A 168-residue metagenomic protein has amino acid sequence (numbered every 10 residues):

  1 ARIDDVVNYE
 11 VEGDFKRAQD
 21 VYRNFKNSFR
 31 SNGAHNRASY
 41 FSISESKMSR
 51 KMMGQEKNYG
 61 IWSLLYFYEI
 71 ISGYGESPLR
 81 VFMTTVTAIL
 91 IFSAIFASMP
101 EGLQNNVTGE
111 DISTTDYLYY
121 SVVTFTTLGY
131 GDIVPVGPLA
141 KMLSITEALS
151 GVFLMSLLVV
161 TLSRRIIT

Functional and structural regions predicted by a protein language model:
A1-W62: N-terminal leader/targeting and pre-domain segments
S28, T85, L149-V152: Residue-level hotspots within the lipid-embedded alpha helices of multi-pass solute transporters
N32, N36, I70-P78, I89 (+5 more regions): Short secondary-structure junctions and interdomain/linker hinges
A38, I95, L162: Hydrophobic, well-ordered secondary-structure elements that form the walls of internal hydrophobic environments
Q55-M99: Transmembrane alpha-helical segments and their cytosolic interface motifs in multi-pass membrane proteins
M83-Y119, L139: Outer-pore turret/helix-boundary of cation channels
T108-T168: Pore domain of cation channels
